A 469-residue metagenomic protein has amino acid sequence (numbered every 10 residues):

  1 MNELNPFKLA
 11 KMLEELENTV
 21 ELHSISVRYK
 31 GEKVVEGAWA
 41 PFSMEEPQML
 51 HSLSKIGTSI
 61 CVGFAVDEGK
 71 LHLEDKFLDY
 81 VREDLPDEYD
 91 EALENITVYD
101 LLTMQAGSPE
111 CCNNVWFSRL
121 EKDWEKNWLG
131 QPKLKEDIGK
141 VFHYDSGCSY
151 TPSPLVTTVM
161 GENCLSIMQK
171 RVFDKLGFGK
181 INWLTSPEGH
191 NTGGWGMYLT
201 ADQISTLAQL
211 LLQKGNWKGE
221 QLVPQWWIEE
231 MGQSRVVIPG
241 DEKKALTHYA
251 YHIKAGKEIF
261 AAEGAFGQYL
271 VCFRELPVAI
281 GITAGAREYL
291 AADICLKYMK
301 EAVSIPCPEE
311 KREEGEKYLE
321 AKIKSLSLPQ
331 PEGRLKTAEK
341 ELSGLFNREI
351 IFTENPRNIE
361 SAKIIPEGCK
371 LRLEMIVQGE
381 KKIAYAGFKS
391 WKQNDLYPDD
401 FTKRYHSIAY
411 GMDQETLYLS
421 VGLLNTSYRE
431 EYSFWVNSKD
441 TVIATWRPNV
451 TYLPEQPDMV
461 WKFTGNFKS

Functional and structural regions predicted by a protein language model:
K11, E32-G37, K76-D79, N113-I138 (+1 more regions): Short, charged, amphipathic alpha-helices and their helix-cap/turn boundaries
M12-S43, L73, P277-I280: A short, well-structured edge-of-sheet supersecondary motif
G31, M49-E74, L101, P152-V156 (+1 more regions): Active-site SXXK
E68-S108, M160-L199: Active-site helix/loop module of the DD-peptidase/beta-lactamase fold, centered on the serine-lysine SxxK catalytic
M104, C148-L155, G193-N216, I228 (+1 more regions): Active-site-proximal alpha-helical segments within enzyme catalytic domains
I228-T283: Active-site Gly/Thr loop motif
G264-G333: Structured C-terminal helix/loop/strand segments within mature extracytoplasmic catalytic/sensor domains
G315-S469: Peripheral terminal and inter-domain segments
